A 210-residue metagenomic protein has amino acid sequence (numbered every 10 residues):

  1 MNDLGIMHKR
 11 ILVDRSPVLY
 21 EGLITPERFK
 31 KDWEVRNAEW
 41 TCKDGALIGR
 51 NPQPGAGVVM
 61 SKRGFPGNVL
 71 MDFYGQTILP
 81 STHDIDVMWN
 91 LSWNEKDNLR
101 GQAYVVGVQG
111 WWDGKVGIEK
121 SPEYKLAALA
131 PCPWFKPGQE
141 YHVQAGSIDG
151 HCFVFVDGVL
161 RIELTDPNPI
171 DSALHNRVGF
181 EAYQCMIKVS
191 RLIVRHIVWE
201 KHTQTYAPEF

Functional and structural regions predicted by a protein language model:
M1-V35, K201-F210: Extracellular carbohydrate-recognition regions
L23-I24, F73, F135-P167: Carbohydrate-binding surfaces in secreted/extracellular proteins
N37-K43, K62, Q109, A145 (+1 more regions): Short, exposed beta-strand/loop patches in secreted or surface proteins that constitute
A38-G57: Short carbohydrate-recognition loop motifs
N51-I118: Secretory/extracellular carbohydrate-interaction modules and structurally similar beta-sandwich "look-alikes"
G57-R63, L129-F135, V178-G179: Beta-strand-rich interaction surfaces with strong enrichment in secreted/lumenal proteins
K120-H142: Short, aromatic/His-centered strand-loop micro-motif at the edge of beta-sheets
L164-I193: Flexible glycan-contacting loops in extracellular carbohydrate-active proteins
